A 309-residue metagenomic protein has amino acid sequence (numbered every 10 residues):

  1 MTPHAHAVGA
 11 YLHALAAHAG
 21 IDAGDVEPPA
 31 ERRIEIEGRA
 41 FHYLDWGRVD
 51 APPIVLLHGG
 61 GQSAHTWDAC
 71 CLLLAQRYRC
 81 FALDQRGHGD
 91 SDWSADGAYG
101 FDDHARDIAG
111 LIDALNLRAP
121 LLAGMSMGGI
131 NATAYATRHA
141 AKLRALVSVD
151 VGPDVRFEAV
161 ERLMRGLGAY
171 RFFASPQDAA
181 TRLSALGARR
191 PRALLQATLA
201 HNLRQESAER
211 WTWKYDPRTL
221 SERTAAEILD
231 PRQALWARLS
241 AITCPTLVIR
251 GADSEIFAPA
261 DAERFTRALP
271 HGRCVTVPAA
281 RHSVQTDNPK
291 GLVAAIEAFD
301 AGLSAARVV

Functional and structural regions predicted by a protein language model:
M1-P52, Q76-Y78, L117-R118, E297-V309: Alpha/beta-hydrolase fold catalytic core
T2-Y11, D154-Y215: Helix-rich cap/lid subdomain of alpha/beta-hydrolase
R39-D90: Conserved HGGG/HGGXW glycine-rich cap/lid loop of the alpha/beta-hydrolase fold
H65, Q85-F101, F157: Glycine-rich "HGGG/HGxG" loop immediately N-terminal to the catalytic nucleophile of the alpha/beta-hydrolase
D103-P120: Conserved acidic catalytic loop of the alpha/beta-hydrolase fold
R118-F157: Conserved hydrolase catalytic core segment
E206-R267: Conserved serine/cysteine hydrolase catalytic core
H271-V309: Catalytic active-site module of serine/aspartate enzymes centered on a nucleophile-bearing elbow/loop
